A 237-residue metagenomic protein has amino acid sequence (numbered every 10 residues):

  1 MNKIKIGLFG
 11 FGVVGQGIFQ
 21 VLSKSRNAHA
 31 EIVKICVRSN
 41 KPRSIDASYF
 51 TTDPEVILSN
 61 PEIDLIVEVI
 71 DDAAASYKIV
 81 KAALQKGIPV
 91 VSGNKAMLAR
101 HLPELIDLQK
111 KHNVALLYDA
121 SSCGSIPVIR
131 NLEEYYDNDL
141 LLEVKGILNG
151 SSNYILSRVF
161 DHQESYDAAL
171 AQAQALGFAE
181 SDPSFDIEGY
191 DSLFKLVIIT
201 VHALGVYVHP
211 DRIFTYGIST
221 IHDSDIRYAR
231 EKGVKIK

Functional and structural regions predicted by a protein language model:
I6-L8: Hydrophobic Val/Ile/Leu positions in short beta-strands of Rossmann-like dinucleotide-binding domains
F11: Glycine-rich Rossmann-fold phosphate-binding loop(s) that bind the pyrophosphate of adenine dinucleotide cofactors
G15: N-terminal Rossmann-fold NAD(P) dinucleotide-binding loop
K24-S44: NAD(P)-binding Rossmann-fold cofactor-contacting core
T52-G93: Rossmann-fold NAD(P) dinucleotide-binding segment
Y77-A82, K86, K95-E134: Rossmann-fold NAD(P)-binding glycine/threonine-rich loop
E134-F194, I199: Conserved anion/nucleotide-ligand pocket segment
L170-K237: Substrate-binding/catalytic subdomain of NAD(P)-dependent oxidoreductase enzymes
